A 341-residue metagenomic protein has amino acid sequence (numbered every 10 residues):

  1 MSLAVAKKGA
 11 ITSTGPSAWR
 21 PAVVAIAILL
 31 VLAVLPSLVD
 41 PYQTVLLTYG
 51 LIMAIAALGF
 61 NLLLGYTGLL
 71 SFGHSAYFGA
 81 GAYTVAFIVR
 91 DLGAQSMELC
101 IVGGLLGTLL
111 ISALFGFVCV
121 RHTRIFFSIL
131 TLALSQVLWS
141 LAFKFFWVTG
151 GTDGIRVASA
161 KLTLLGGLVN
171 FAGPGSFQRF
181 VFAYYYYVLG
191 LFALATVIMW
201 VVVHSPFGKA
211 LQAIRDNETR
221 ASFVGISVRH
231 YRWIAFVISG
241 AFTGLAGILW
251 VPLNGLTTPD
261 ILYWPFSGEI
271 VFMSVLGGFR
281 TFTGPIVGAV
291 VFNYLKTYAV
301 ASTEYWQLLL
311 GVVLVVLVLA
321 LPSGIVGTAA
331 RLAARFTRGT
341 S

Functional and structural regions predicted by a protein language model:
M1-I55, T84, Q95-C100, R179-V181 (+1 more regions): Membrane-interfacial amphipathic/re-entrant helices at transmembrane-helix boundaries
M1-V31, R156, G167, D216-E218 (+2 more regions): Cytosolic-side transmembrane-helix boundaries in multi-pass membrane proteins
A33, M53, A82-Y83, L105-L109 (+8 more regions): Residue-level recognition of pore/gate-forming positions within transmembrane alpha-helices of multi-pass
P36-L92, F117-T131, L211-F223, S227 (+1 more regions): Single transmembrane alpha-helix segments in multi-pass membrane proteins
Y66-F117, L165-Q178, Y298: Membrane-embedded helix boundary and interhelical linker motif in transport proteins
S75, R232-A320: Transmembrane alpha-helical segments in multi-pass inner-membrane proteins
L134-F177, G208, S323-T328: Extracellular/periplasmic helix-loop junction at the C-terminal end of a transmembrane helix in multi-pass membrane
Q178-T258: Helix-loop-helix "hairpin" substructures at the membrane interface of multi-pass membrane proteins
